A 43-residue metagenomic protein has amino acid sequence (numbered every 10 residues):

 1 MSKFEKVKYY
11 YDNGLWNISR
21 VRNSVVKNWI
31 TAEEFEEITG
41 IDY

Functional and structural regions predicted by a protein language model:
M1-Y43: Viral virion structural and adsorption modules
